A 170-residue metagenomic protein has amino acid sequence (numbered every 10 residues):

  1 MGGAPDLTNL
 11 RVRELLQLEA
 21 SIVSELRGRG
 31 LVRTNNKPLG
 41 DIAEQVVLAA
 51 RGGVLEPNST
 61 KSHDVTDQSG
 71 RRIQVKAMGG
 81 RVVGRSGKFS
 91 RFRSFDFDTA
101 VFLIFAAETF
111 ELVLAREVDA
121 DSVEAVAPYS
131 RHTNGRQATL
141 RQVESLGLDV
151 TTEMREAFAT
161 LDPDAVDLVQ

Functional and structural regions predicted by a protein language model:
M1-Q170: Nucleic-acid endonuclease domains
